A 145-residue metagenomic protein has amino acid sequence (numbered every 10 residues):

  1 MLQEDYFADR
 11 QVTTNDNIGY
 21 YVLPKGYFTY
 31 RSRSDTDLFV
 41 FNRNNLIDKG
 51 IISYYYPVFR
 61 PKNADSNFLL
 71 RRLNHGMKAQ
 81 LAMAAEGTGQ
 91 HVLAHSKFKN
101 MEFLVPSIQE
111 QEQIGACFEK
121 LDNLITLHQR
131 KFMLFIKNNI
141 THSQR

Functional and structural regions predicted by a protein language model:
M1-R145: Feature detects amphipathic, helix-rich regulatory segments
